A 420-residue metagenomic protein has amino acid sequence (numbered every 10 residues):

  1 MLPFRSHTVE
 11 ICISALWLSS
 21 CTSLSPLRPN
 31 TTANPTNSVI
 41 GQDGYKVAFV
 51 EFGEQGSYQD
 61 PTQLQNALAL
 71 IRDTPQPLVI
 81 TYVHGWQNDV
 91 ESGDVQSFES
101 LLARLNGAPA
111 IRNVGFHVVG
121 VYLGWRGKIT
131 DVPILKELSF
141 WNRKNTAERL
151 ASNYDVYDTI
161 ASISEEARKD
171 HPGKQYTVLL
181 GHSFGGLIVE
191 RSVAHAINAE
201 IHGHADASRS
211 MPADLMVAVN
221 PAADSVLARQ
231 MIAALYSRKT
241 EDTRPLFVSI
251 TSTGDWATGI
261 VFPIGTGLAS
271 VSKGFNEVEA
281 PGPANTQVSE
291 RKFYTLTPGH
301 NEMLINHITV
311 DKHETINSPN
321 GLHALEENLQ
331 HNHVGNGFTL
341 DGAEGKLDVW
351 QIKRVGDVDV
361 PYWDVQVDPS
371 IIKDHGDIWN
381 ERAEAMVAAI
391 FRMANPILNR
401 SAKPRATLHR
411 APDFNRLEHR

Functional and structural regions predicted by a protein language model:
M1-I11: Bacterial N-terminal signal peptides that target proteins for export
E10-S19: Bacterial N-terminal signal peptides
T22-Y58, G115, L123-K174, V193-L408 (+1 more regions): Lipolytic serine-hydrolase domain surface
G56-R72: N-terminal carbohydrate-binding/catalytic regions of secreted carbohydrate-active enzymes
R72-W125: Short, surface-exposed "cap/lid" segments of acyl-processing enzymes
T81-G85, H182-S183, N220: The conserved beta1-alpha1 loop
G181, G185, V189: Gly/Ala-rich beta-loop-alpha elbow adjacent to hydrolase catalytic centers
